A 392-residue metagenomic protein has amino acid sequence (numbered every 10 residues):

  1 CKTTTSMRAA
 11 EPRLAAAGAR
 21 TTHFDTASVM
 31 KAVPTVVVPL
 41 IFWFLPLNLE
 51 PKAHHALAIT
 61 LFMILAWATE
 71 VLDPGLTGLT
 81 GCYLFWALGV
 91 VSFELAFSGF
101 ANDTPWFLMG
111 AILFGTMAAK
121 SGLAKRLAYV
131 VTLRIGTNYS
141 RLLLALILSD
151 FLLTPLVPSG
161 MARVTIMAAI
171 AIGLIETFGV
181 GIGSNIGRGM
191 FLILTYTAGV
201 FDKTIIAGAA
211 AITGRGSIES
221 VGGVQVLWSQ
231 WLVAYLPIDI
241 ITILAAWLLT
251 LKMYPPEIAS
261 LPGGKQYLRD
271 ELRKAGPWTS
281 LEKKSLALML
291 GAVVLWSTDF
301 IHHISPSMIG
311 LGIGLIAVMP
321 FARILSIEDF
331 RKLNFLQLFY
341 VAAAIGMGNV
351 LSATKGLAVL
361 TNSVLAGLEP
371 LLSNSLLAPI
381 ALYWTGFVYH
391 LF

Functional and structural regions predicted by a protein language model:
M7-A15, R20-F24, S28-P39, G160-R163 (+2 more regions): Juxtamembrane and boundary regions of transmembrane helices in multi-pass small-molecule transporters and channels
D25-P34, P51-A56, T69-G78, F97-I112 (+7 more regions): Helical membrane-embedded segments and adjacent short helical loop/helix-boundary regions of multi-pass membrane
V38, D150, T154, I238-A246 (+3 more regions): Alpha-helical transmembrane segments of multipass membrane proteins
L47-L57, L61-L79, L248-P255, W278-K283 (+1 more regions): Flexible hinge motifs at transmembrane-helix junctions and intramembrane kinks/re-entrant loops in multi-pass membrane
L65-D73, S149-S159, T195-I205, L295-I301 (+1 more regions): Transmembrane alpha-helix interface/packing and boundary motifs in multi-pass membrane proteins, characterized by
L123-L152, L174-G183: Membrane-embedded helical hairpins/re-entrant loop segments and their flanking transmembrane helices within multi-pass
I135-I170, L371-F392: Hydrophobic alpha-helical transmembrane segments of multi-pass integral membrane proteins, predominantly secondary
K284-H390: Transmembrane helical segments that form the transport core of multi-pass membrane transport proteins
